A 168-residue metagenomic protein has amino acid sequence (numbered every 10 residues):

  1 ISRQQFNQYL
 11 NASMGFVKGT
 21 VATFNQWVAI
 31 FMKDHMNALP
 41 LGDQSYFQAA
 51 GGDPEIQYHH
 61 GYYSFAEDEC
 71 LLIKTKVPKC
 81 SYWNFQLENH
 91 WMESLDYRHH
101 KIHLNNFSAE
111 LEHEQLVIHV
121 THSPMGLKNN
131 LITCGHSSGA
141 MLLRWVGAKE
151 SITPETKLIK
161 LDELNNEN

Functional and structural regions predicted by a protein language model:
I1-N168: A compositional/structural signature for long, glycine/proline-rich flexible linkers and loops on extracytoplasmic
